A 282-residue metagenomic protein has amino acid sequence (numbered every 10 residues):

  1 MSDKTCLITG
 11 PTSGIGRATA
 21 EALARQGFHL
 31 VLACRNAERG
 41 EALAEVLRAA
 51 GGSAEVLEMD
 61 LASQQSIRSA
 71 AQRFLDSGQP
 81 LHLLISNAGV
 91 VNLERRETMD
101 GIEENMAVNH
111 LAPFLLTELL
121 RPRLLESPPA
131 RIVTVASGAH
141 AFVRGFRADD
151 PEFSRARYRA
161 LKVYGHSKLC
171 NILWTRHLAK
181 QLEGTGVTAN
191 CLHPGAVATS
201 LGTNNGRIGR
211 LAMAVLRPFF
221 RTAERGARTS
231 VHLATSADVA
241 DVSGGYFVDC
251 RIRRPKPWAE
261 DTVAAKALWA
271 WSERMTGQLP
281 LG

Functional and structural regions predicted by a protein language model:
M1-S200, L279-G282: Rossmann-fold NAD(P)H-dependent dehydrogenase/reductase core
I8, A42, V46, L115 (+4 more regions): Charged/polar positions on well-ordered alpha helices
G14-I15, R217-F220, M275-T276: Short, positively charged
D76, A234-S236, G277: Residues at helix-coil transition
D149, A198-A214: A glycine/serine/threonine-rich, flexible loop-to-helix segment that serves as the NAD(P) cofactor-binding "lid"
S167, C191, M213-R254, E260-K266 (+1 more regions): C-terminal helical subdomain
E183, G206, T235-D238: Hydrophobic alpha-helix feature that most strongly marks membrane-spanning transmembrane helices and their immediate
L268-L281: Short, solvent-exposed cationic patches
